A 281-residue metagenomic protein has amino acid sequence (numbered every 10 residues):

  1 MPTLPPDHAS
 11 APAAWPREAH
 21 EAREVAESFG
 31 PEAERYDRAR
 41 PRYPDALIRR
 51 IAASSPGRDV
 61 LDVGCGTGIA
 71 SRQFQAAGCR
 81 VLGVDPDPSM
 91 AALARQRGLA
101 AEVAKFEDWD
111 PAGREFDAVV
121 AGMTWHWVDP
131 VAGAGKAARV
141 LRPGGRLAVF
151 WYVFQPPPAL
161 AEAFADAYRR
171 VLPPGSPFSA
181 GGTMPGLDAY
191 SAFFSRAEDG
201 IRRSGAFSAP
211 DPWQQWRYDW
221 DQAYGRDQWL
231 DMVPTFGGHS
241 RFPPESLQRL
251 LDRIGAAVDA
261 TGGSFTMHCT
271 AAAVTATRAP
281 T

Functional and structural regions predicted by a protein language model:
P2-S55: Conserved class I S-adenosyl-L-methionine
T3-L4, Y190-T281: Conserved Class I S-adenosyl-L-methionine
R58-G64: Conserved class I S-adenosyl-L-methionine
T67-W109: Class I SAM-dependent methyltransferase SAM/SAH-binding core
D108-V119: A short acidic, Gly/Pro-enriched loop at the edge of an enzyme's catalytic core that lines a small-molecule cofactor
M123: Short catalytic micro-motifs in class I SAM-dependent methyltransferases
V128-K136: A short, conserved alpha-helix within the catalytic core of class I
A138, R142-D219: Conserved catalytic/acceptor-binding region of the Class I
